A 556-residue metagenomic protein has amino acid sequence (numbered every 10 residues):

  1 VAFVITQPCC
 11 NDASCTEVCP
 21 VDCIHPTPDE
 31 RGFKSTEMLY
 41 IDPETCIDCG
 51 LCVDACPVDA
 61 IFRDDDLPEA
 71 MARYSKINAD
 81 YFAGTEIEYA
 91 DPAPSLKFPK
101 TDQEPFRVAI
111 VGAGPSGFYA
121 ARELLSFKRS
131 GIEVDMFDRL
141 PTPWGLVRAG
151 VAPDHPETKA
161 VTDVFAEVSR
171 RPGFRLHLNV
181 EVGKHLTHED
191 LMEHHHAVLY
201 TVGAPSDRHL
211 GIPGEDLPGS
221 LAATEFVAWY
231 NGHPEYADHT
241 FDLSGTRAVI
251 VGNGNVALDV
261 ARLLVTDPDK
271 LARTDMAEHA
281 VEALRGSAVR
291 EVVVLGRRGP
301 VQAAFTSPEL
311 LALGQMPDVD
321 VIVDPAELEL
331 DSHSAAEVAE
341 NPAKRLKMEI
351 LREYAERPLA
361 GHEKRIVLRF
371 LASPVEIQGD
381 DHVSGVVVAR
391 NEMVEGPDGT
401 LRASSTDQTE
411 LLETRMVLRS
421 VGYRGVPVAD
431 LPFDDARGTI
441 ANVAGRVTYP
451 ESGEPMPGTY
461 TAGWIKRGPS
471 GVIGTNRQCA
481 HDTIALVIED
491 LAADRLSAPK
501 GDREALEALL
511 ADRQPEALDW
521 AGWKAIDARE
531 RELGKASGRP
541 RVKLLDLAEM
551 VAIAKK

Functional and structural regions predicted by a protein language model:
Q7, M38, P43, V53-A109 (+4 more regions): Flanking helices and flexible, charged tails adjoining ferredoxin-like Fe-S electron-transfer domains in multi-subunit
S14-K34, M38, L51-P68: Iron-sulfur cluster-binding cysteine motifs and their immediate structural context in ferredoxin-like electron-transfer
T16, F33, G219-A237, I377 (+2 more regions): FAD-site-proximal beta/loop scaffold in flavoenzymes
S75-F98, D207-G286, I440-T448: Glycine-rich dinucleotide-binding loop and its adjacent helix/turn
R107, S116, E123, T162-G219 (+2 more regions): Feature captures the FAD/FMN-dependent oxidoreductase FAD-binding
G131-E133, R139, P143, V147-G150 (+7 more regions): Dinucleotide-binding/catalytic capping subdomain of oxidoreductase cores
H194-G203, V249-V251, L412-G422: Short hydrophobic core segments
P450-K556: C-terminal, flexible cofactor-proximal segment of oxidoreductases
